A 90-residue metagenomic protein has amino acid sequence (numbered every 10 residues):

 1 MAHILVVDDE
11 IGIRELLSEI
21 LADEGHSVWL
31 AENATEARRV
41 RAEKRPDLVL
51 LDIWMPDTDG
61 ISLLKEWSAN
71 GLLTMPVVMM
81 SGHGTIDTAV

Functional and structural regions predicted by a protein language model:
E10, I53-W54, V78-M79: The short loop immediately C-terminal to the conserved phospho-acceptor aspartate in CheY-like receiver
R14, P56, N70, S81 (+1 more regions): The feature encodes the CheY-like receiver
E15-D23: Charged docking surfaces used in two-component/phosphorelay signaling
G25-E32, E36, V40: Short hydrophobic/Thr-rich beta-strand motif most characteristic of the beta2 strand and flanking loop of CheY-like
N33, D59-S62: Acidic catalytic/metal-coordinating carboxylates
R39, I61-L73: Short amphipathic alpha-helix used as the core "switch/output" element in two-component signaling
K44-L50, M55: Active-site beta3 strand of CheY-like receiver
S62, G84-V90: Alpha4 helix (beta4-alpha4-beta5 surface) of REC/receiver domains from two-component response regulators
